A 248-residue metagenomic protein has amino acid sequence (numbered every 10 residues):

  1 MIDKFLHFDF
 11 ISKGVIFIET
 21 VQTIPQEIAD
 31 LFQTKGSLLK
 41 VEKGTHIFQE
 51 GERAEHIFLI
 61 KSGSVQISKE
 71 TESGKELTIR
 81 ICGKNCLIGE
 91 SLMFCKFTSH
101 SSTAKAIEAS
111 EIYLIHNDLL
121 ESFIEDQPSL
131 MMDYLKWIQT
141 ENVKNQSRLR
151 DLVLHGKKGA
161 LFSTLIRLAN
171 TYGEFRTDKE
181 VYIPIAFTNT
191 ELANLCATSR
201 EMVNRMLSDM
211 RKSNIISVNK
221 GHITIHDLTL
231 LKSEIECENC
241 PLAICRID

Functional and structural regions predicted by a protein language model:
I2-H46, L87-I88, L92-C95, D126: Cyclic nucleotide-binding regulatory module and flanking cytosolic helices
I28-A29, R80-V143: Cyclic-nucleotide recognition modules
G44, E55-S68, K84-N85: Glycine- and acidic-residue-biased ligand/ion/polar-headgroup-sensing regions
I47-E52: Short phosphate-coordinating micro-motif centered on Lys-Gly-acidic
E72-I79: Short alpha-helix-to-loop micro-motif enriched in aromatics/charged/Gly
P128-L195: Polybasic "coupling" helices that flank or enter modular domains
N170-D248: Phosphate-/nucleic-acid-contacting segments
